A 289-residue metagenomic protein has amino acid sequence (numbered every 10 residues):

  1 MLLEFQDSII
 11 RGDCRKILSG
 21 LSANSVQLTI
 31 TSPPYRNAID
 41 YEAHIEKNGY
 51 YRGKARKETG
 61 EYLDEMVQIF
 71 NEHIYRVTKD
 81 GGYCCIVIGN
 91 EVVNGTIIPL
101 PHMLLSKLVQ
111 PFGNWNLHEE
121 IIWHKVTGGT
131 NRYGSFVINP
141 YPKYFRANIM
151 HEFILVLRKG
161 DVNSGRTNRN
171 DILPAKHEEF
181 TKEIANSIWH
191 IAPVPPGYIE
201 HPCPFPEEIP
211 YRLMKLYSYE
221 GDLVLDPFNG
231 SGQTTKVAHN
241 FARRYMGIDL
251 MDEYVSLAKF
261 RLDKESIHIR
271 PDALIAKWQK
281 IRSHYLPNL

Functional and structural regions predicted by a protein language model:
M1-I17, K259-L289: S-adenosyl-L-methionine
M1-L257: Core catalytic lobe of class I
